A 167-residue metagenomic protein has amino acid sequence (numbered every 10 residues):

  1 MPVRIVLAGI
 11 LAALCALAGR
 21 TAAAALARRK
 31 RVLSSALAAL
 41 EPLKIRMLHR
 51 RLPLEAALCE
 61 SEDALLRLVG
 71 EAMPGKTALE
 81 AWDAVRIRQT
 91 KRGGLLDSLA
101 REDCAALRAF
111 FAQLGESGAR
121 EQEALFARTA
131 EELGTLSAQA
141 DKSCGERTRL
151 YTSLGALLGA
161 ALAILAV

Functional and structural regions predicted by a protein language model:
P2-G75: Juxtamembrane/interface alpha-helical elements of multi-pass membrane proteins
L7-A18, A140-V167: Bilayer-spanning, highly hydrophobic alpha-helical transmembrane segments
A18-L33, R86, L133-T152: Charged, low-complexity, helix-prone segments enriched in Lys/Glu/Asp/Gln
R29-V32, L54, A78, D103 (+2 more regions): Residue-level recognition of alpha-helical structural elements
S35, P42, A106, L125-R128 (+1 more regions): Charged, amphipathic alpha-helical oligomerization/scaffolding segments
L58-L99: Helix-adjacent hinge/juxtasegments
V85-R120: Short, non-transmembrane cytosolic segments of multipass membrane proteins
R101, A112-L157: Membrane-interface, cytosolic juxtamembrane amphipathic helix immediately N-terminal to a transmembrane helix, enriched
